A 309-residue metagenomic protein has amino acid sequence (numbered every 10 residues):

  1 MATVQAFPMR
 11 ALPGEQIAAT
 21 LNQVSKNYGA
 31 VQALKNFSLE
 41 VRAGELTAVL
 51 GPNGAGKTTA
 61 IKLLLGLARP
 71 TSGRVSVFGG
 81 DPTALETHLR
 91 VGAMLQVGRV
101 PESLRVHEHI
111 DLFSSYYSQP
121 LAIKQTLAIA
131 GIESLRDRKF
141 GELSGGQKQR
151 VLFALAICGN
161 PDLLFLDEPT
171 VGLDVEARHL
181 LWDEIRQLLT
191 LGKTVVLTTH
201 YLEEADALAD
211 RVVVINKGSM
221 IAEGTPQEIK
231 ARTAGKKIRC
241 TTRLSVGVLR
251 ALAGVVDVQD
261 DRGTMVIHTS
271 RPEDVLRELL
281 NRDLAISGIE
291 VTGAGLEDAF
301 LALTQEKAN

Functional and structural regions predicted by a protein language model:
M1-S25, E306-N309: ABC-family P-loop ATPase nucleotide-binding domain
A2-F7, S270-N309: C-terminal coupling/interaction segments
Q16-A19, K26-L197, L202-E203, A207-N216: ABC transporter nucleotide-binding domains
N22, F78, T241, E290-T292: Solvent-exposed beta-strand sheet faces enriched in polar/charged residues
P82, P101, S118-L121, E203 (+4 more regions): Short alpha-helical
H88-G92, L127, K230, L276 (+1 more regions): Conserved protein kinase catalytic domain
W182-S270: ABC transporter nucleotide-binding domain
